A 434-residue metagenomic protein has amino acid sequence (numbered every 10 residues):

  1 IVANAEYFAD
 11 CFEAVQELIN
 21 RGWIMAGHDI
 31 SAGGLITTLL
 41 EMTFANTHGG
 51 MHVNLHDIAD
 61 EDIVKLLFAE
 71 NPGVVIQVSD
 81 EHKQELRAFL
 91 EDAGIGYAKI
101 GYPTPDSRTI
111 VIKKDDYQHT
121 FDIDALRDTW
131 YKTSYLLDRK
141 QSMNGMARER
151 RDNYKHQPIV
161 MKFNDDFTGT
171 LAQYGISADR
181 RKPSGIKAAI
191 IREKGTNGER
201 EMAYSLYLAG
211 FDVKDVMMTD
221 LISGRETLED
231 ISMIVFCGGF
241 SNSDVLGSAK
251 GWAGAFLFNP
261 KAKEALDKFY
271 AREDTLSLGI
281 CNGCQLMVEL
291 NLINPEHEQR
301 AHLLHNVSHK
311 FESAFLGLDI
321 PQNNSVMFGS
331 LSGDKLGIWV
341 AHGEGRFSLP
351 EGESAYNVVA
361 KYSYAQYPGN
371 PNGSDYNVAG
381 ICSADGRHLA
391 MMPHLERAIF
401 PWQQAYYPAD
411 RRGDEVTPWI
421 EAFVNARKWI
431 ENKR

Functional and structural regions predicted by a protein language model:
I1-F68, D80-K187, G195: Intein/HINT protein-splicing elements and their conserved insertion hotspots or analogous self-processing inserts
I36-L39, E85-L86, G198-E201, D244-V245 (+5 more regions): Short helix/loop capping segments that flank catalytic or ligand/cofactor-binding pockets
L39-N46, A88-G96, Y204-L208, G251 (+3 more regions): Short, solvent-exposed amphipathic alpha-helical segments in soluble enzyme and RNA/protein-processing domains
D60-P72, D274, H305-N306, K310: Cysteine-centered functional microenvironments
G96, D274-L276, R387: Proline-centered loop/turn at the N-terminus of a beta-strand
K114-I280, C284-P295, L304-E312, D375 (+1 more regions): N-terminal beta1-alpha1 cap of cysteine-dependent amidohydrolase-like domains
G224-E226, D267-K268, H302-R434: Amide-donor transfer/coupling interface in amidating biosynthetic enzymes
